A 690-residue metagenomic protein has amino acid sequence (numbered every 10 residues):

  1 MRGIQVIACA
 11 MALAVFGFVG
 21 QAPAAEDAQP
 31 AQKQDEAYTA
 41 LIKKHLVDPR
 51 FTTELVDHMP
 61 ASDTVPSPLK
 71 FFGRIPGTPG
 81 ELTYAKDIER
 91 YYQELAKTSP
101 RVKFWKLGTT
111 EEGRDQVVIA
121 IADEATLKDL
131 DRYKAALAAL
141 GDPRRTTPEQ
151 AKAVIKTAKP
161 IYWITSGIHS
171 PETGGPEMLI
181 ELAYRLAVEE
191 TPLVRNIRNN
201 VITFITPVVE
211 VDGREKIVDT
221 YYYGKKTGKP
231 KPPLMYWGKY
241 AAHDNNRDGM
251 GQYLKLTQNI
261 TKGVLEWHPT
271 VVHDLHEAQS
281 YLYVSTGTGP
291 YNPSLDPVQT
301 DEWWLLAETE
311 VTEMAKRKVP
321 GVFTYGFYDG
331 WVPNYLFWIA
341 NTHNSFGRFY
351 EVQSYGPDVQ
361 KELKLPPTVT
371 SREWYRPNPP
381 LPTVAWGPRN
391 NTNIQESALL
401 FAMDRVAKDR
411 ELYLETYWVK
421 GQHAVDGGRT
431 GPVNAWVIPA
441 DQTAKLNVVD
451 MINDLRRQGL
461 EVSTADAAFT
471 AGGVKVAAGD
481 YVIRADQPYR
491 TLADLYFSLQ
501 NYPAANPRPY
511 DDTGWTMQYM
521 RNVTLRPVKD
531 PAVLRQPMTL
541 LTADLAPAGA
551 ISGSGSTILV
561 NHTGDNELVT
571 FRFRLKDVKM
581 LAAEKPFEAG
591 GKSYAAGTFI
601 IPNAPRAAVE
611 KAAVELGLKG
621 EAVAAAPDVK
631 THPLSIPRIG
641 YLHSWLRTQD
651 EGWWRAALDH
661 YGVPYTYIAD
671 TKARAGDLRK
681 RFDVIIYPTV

Functional and structural regions predicted by a protein language model:
M1-Q5: Positively charged n-region of N-terminal signal peptides that target proteins for export
A8-F18: Bacterial N-terminal signal peptides
F18-A24: Sec/Tat signal peptide C-region and signal peptidase I cleavage site
A24-I202, A241-A242, R247, Y253-K255 (+6 more regions): Intrinsic-disorder/low-complexity accessory segments
A183-E190, N200-Y222: Carboxylate/His-rich catalytic cores and anion/metal-binding grooves
V209-V211, E277-Q279, S354: Active-site-proximal loop/turn and secondary-structure-junction residues that shape catalytic pockets, frequently
R214-G238, A242, Q258, P269: Active-site-proximal cap/loop segments of hydrolase catalytic domains
H273: Active-site beta-loop-alpha substructure in enzyme catalytic cores, prototypically the cysteine-centered nucleophile
